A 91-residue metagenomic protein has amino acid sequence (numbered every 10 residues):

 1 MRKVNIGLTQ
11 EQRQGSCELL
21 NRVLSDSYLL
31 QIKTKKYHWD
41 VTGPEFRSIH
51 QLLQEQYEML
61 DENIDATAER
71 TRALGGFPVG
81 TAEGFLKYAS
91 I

Functional and structural regions predicted by a protein language model:
R2-V23: Disorder-to-helix initiation segments
R2-V4, Y37, T42, T81 (+1 more regions): Glycine-rich, flexible loop/turn motifs
L8-G15, L30-E55: Helix-loop segments that flank and shape redox-cofactor active sites
E18-N21, S25, Q51, E58: A generic "alpha-helical surface" signal
V23-W39, T67-R70: Long, well-ordered alpha-helical segments
L24, F77-I91: N-terminal intrinsically disordered, cationic/polar leader segments that include organellar targeting peptides
E45-E83: Conserved alpha-helical segments that form or flank metal/cofactor-binding pockets of metalloenzymes
